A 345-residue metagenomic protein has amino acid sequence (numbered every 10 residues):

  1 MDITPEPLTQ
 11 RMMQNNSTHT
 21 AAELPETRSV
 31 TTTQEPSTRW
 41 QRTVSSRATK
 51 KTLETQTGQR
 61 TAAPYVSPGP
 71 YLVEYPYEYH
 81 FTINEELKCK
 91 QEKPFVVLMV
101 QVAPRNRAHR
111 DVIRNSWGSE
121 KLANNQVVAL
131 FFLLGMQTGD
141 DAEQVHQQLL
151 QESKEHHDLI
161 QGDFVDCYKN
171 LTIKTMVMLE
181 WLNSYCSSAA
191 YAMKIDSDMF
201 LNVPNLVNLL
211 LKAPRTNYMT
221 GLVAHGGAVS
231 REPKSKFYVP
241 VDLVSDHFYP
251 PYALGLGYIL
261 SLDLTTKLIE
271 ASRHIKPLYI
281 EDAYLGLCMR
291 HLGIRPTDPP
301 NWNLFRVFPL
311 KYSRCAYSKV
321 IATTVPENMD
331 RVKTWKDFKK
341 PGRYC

Functional and structural regions predicted by a protein language model:
M1-C345: Secretory-pathway lumenal glyco-enzymes, predominantly type II signal-anchor Golgi glycosyltransferases
